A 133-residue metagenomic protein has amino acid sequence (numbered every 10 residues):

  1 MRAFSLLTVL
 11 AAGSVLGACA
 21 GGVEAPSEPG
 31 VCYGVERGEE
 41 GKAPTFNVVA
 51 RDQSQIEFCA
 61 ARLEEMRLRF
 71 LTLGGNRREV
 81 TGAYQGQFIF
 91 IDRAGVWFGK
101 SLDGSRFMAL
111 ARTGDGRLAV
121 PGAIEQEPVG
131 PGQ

Functional and structural regions predicted by a protein language model:
M1-A20: Sec-dependent bacterial lipoprotein signal peptides
A20-Q133: Mitochondrial intermembrane space
